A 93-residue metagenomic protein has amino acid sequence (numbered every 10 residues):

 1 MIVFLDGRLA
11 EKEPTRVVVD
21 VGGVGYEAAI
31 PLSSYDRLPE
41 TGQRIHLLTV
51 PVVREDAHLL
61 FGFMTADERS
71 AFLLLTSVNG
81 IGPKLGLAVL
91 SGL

Functional and structural regions predicted by a protein language model:
M1: Glycine/alanine-rich phosphate-binding loops at beta-alpha junctions
F4-D6, A10-L93: Long, highly charged, low-complexity intrinsically disordered interaction regions that mediate electrostatic DNA/RNA
